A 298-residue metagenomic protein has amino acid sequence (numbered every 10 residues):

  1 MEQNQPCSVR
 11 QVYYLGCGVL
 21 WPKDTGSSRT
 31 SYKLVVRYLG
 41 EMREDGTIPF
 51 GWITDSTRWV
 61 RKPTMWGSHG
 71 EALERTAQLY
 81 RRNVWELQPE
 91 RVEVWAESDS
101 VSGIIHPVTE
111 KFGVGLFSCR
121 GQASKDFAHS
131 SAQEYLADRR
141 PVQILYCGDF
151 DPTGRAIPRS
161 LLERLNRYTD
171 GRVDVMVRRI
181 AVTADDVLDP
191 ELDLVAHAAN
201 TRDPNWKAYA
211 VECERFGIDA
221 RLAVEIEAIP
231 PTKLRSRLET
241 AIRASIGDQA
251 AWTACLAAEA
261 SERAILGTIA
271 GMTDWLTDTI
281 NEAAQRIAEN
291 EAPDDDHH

Functional and structural regions predicted by a protein language model:
M1-V142, R155-H298: Nucleic-acid enzyme cleavage-core boundary/entry regions
D151: Catalytic metal-binding/acid-base residues of hydrolase active sites
